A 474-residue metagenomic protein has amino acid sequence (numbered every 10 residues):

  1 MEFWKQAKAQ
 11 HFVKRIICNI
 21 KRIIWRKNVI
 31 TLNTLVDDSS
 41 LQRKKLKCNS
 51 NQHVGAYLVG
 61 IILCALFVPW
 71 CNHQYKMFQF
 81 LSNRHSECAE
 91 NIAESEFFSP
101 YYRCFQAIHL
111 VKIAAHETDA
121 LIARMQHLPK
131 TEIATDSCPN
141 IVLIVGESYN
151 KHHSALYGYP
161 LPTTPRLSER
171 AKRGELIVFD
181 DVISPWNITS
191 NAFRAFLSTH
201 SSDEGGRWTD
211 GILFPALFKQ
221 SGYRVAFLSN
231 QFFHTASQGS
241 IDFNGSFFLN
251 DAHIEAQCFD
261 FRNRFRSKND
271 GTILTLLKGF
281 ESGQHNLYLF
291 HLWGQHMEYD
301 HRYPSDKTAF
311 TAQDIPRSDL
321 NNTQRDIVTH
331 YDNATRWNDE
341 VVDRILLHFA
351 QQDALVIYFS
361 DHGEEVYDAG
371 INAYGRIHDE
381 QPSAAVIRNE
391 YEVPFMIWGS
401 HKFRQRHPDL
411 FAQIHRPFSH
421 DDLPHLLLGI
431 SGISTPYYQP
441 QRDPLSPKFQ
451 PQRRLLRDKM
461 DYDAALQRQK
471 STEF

Functional and structural regions predicted by a protein language model:
M1-N91: Transmembrane and membrane-interface helices of multi-pass, inner-membrane envelope-modifying transferases
V68-I315, E390-E392, H420, H425-Q450: Active-site-proximal alpha/beta segments of enzymes that process anionic O-linked groups
P129-E132, L274-K278, Q313-Y358, P382 (+1 more regions): A long, amphipathic alpha-helix that forms part of the scaffold/cap immediately adjacent to metal-dependent active
G158-P162, A354-F403, P440, L456: Histidine-centered active-site microenvironments of extracellular/periplasmic hydrolases and transferases
A195, Q257-C258, R317-I327, F403-L410: Short glycine/proline-rich turn/loop motifs
G205-I212, R325-N338, E380-V393, R404-L427 (+1 more regions): A short beta-strand-to-alpha-helix junction
F227-S229, Y288-G294, D332-T335, L355-S360 (+1 more regions): Short beta-strand segments
T435-F474: Phosphate/adenylate-binding glycine loop and adjacent helical scaffold
